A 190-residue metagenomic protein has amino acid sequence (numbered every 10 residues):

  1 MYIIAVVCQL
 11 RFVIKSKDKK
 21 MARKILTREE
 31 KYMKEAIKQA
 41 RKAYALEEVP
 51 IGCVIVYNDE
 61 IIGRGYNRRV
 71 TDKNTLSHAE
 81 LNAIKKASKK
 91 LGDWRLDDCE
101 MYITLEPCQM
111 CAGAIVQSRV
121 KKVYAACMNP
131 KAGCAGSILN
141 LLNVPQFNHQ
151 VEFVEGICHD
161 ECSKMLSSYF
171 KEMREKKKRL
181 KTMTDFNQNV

Functional and structural regions predicted by a protein language model:
Y2, V13-Y44, M110-V190: Zinc-dependent deaminase
I51-V56: Short beta-strand scaffold segments in enzyme catalytic cores
T71-L81: A short, polar/charged loop-to-alpha-helix boundary motif
K85-V116: Helix-adjacent hinge/juxtasegments
